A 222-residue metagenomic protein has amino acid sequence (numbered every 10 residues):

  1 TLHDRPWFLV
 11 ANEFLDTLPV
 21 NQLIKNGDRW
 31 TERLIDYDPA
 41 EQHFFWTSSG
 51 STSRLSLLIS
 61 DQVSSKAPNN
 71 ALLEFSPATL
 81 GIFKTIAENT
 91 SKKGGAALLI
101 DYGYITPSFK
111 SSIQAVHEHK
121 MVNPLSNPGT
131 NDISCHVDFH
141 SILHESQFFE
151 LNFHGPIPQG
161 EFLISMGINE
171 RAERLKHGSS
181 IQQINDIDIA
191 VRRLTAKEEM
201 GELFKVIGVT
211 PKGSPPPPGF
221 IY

Functional and structural regions predicted by a protein language model:
L2-G27, L72-G81, N89-S91, A96-A97: A short SAM/SAH-binding and catalytic strip from SAM-dependent methyltransferases
W7-I59, K110-N123: A mobile, often basic/glycine-rich helix-loop segment that functions as the active-site lid/recognition loop
S56-Y222: Long, Lys/Arg- and hydrophobic-enriched amphipathic alpha-helices
